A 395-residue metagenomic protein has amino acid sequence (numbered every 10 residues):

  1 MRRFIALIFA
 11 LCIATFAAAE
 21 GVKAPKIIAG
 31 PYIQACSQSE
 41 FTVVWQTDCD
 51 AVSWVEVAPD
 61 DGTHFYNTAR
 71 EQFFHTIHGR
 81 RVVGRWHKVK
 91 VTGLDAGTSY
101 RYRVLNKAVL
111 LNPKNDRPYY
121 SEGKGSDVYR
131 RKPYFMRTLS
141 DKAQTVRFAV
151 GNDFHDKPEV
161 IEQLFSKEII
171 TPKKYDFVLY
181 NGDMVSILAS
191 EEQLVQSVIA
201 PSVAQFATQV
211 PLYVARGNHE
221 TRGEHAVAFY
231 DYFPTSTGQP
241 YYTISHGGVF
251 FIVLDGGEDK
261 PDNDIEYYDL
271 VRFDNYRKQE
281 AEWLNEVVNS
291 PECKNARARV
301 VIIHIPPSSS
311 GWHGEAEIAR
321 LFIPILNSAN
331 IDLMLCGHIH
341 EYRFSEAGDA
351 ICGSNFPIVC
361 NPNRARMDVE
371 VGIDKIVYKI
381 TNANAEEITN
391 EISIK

Functional and structural regions predicted by a protein language model:
R2-I8: Sec-dependent signal peptide recognition, specifically the positively charged N-region followed immediately by
F9-A18: Hydrophobic h-region of N-terminal signal peptides that target proteins for export in Gram-negative bacteria
A17-V150, T171, G372-K395: Acidic, histidine-bearing metal-coordination/catalytic regions of metal-dependent phosphoesterases
V104-F135, L194-N289, L321-N327, R343-Y378 (+1 more regions): Extended active-site neighborhood of metal-dependent phosphoesterases/phosphodiesterases
Q144-T221: Conserved, compact domain cores that house catalytic/ligand-binding motifs in diverse enzymes and effector modules
A149-N152, F177-D183, P211-N218, V300-H304 (+2 more regions): Active-site neighborhood of phospho(di)ester-bond hydrolases with catalytic His/Asp-centered motifs
D156-V160, S186-A189, R216-H225, D259-N263 (+4 more regions): Active-site environment of divalent metal-dependent phosphoester hydrolases
Y267-Y268, F273, P291-M334: Active-site-proximal segments of metal-dependent phosphoesterases and phosphodiesterases across multiple
